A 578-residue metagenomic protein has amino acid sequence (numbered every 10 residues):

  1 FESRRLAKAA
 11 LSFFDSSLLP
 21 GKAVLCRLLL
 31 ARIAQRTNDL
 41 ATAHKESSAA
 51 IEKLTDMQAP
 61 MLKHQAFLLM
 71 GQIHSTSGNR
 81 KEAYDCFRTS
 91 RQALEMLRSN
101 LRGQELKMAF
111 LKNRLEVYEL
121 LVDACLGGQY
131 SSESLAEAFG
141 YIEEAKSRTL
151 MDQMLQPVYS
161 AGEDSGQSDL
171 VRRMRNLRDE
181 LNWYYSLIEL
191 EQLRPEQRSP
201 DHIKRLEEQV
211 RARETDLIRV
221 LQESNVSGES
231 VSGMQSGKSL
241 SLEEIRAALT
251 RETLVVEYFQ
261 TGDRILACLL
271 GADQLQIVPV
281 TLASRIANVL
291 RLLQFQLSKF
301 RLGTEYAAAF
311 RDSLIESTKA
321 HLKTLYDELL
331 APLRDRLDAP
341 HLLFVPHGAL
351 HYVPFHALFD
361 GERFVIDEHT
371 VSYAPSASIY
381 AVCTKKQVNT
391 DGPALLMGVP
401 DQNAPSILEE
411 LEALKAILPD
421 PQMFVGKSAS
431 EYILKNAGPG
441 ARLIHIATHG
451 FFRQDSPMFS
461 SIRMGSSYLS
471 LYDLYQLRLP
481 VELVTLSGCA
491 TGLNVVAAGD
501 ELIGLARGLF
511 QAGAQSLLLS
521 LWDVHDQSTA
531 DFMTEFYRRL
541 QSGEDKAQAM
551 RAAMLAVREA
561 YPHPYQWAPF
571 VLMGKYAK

Functional and structural regions predicted by a protein language model:
F1-E2, F14-L29, D56-A66: Alpha-solenoid helical repeat architecture
E2-R5, T42-K45: Structural signature of tandem alpha-helical TPR/SEL1-like repeats, specifically the intra-repeat loop/turn
R5, G228-K578: Catalytic cores of enzymes
H44, S48, H64, R80-R363 (+2 more regions): Amphipathic alpha-helical protein-protein interaction segments
